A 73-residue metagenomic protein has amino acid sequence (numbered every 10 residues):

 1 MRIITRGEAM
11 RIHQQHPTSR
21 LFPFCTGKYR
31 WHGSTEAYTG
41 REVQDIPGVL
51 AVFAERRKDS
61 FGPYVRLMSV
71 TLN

Functional and structural regions predicted by a protein language model:
M1-R2, G7-R11, V70-N73: Short intrinsically disordered terminal tails
H16-L72: Acidic, low-complexity, intrinsically disordered interaction modules
